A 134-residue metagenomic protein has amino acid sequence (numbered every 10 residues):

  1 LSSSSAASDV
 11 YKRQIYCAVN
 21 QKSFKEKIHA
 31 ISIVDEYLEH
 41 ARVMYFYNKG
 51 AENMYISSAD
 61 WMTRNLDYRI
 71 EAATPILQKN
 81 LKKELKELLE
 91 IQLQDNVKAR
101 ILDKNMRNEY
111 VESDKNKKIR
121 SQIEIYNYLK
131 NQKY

Functional and structural regions predicted by a protein language model:
L1-A7, Y11: Single conserved hydrophobic/aromatic residue that forms the stacking wall/gate of nucleotide- or nucleobase-binding
V10, D35, L77, K117 (+1 more regions): Catalytic cores of large soluble enzymes that bind and process phosphate-bearing ligands
I15-A18, M62-T63: Short gly/pro/ser/thr-enriched loop/turn and capping motifs at secondary-structure boundaries
C17-E26: Glycine-rich, charge-decorated loop segments at or immediately adjacent to ligand/cofactor-binding or catalytic sites
S32-N105, Y110-V111: HKD (HxKxxxxD) catalytic microenvironment of the phospholipase D
W61, K79, K118-I123, N127 (+1 more regions): C-terminal low-complexity, glycine/proline- and small-hydrophobic-enriched intrinsically disordered tails that act as
